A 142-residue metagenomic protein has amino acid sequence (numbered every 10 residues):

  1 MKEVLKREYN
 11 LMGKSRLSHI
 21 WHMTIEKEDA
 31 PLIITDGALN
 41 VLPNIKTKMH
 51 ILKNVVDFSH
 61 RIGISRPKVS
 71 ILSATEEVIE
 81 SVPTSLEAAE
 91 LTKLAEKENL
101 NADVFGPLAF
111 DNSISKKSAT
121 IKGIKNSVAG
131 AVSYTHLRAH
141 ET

Functional and structural regions predicted by a protein language model:
M1-D29: N-terminal glycine-rich phosphate/adenylate-binding segment common to multiple enzyme folds
S18, I34-T35, D103-P107, R138: General beta-strand structural signal in soluble alpha/beta enzymes
H19-I20, N54-F58, S118-I124: Glycine-rich, charged/polar anion/phosphate-binding loops that engage phosphate groups from diverse ligands
T24, D36-L39, I71-T75: Short, structured patches in soluble enzyme cores that scaffold and shape functional sites
E28-I62: Short, glycine-/small-residue-rich phosphate/pyrophosphate-handling segment
D29, I45, S59-S70, S81 (+1 more regions): Short, structured loop/turn "capping" segments at alpha-beta junctions
A74-E80, T84-V132: Active-site rim loops that border cofactor/substrate pockets in soluble metabolic enzymes
T135, A139-T142: Conserved small/polar residues in nucleotide/adenosyl-binding loops
